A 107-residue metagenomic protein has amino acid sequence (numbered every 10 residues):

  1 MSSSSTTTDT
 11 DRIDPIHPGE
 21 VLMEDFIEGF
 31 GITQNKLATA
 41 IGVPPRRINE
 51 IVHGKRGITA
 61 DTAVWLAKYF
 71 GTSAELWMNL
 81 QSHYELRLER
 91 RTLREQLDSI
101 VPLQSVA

Functional and structural regions predicted by a protein language model:
M1-D25, G29-F30, E95, S99-V101 (+1 more regions): N-terminal flexible/basic segments that precede or flank functional cores
G29, A40, Y69: Residues within the alpha-helical elements of helix-turn-helix
G31-I32, D61: Residue-level signal for the short linker/turn that defines the boundary of a DNA-recognition helix
I32-E50: Short alpha-helical DNA-recognition segment
K55-K68: Short, basic-rich loop-to-helix N-cap that marks the start of a DNA-contacting helix
M78-A107: Short, charged recognition helix plus adjacent turn of helix-turn-helix-like nucleic-acid-binding domains
